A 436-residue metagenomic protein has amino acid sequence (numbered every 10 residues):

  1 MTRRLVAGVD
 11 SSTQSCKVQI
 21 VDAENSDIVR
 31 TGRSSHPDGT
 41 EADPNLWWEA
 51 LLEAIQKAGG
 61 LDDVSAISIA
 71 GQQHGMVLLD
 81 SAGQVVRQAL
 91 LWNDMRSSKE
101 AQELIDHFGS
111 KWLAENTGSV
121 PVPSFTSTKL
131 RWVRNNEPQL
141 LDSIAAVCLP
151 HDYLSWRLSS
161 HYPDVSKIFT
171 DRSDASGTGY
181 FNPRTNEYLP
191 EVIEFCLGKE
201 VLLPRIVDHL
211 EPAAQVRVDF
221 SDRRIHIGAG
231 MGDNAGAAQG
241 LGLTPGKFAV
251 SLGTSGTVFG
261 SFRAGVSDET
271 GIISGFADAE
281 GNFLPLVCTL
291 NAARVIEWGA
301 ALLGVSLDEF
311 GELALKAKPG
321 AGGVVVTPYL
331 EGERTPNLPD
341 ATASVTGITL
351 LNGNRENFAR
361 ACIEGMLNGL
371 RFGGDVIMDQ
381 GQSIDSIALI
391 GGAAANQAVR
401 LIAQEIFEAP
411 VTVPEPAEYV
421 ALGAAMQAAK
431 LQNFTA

Functional and structural regions predicted by a protein language model:
M1-Q88, E115, S143, S221-A229 (+2 more regions): N-terminal glycine/serine-rich phosphate-binding loop of ATP-dependent small-molecule kinases, especially carbohydrate
A7-G8, I20, S98, I105-G118 (+5 more regions): Active-site core segments that coordinate phosphate-bearing ligands/cofactors across diverse enzyme families
G32-R33, L90, R263, C288: Short clusters of small/polar residues that mark proteolytic maturation junctions
S34-S35, W92, L290, A341: A generic structural motif
G60-W92, V120-S124, A146, S155-N182 (+2 more regions): Short beta-strand-loop/turn "lid" adjacent to the catalytic site in phosphate-handling enzymes
V64, V201-L203, I384: Core-facing hydrophobic residues within beta-strands of well-ordered domains
P190, E194-E211: A conserved helix-loop-beta module that forms one wall/lid of the active-site cleft in ATP-utilizing catalytic domains
